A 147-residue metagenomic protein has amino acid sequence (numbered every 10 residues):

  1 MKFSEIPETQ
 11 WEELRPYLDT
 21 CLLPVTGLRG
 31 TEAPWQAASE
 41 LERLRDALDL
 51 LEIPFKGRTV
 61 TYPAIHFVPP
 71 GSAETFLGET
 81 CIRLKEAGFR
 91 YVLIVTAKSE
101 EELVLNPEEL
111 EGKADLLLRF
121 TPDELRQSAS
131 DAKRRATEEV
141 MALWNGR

Functional and structural regions predicted by a protein language model:
M1-R147: Extended, histidine- and acidic-residue-enriched regions that form the cofactor-binding/catalytic faces
